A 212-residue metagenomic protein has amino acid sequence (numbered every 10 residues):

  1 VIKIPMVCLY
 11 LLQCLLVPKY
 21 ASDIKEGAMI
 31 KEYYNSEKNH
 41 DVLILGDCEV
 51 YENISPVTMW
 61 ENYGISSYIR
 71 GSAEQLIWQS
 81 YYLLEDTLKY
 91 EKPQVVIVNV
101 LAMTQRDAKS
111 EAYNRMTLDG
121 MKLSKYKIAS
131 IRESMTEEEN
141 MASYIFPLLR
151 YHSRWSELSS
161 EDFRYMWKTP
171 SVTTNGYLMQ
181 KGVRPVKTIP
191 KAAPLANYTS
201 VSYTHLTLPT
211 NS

Functional and structural regions predicted by a protein language model:
V1-V17: Hydrophobic membrane-insertion alpha-helices, especially the h-region of bacterial N-terminal signal peptides
P18-I24, L45-G46, S72-L76: Short, flexible loop segments at the rims of nucleotide/cofactor-binding pockets, characterized by
K19-N35: Alpha-helical transmembrane signal-anchor/signal-peptide segments
Y34-T58: Short extracytoplasmic
E49-S130: Membrane-embedded segments
E61, V95, S200-S202, S212: Mature, folded catalytic cores of secreted/periplasmic enzymes
Y113-L206: Secreted/periplasmic serine-hydrolase-like ester/acetyl group-modifying domain
T207-N211: A short, hydrophobic C-terminal helix/tail in secreted or cell-surface proteins
